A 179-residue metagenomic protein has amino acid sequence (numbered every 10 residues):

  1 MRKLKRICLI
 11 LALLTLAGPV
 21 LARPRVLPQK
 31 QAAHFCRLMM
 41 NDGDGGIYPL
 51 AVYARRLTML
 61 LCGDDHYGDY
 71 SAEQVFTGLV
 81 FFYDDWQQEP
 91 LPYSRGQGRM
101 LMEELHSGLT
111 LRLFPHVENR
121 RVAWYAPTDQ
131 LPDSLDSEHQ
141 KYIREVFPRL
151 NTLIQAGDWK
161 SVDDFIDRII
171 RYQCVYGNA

Functional and structural regions predicted by a protein language model:
M1-C8: Bacterial N-terminal signal peptides that target proteins for export
I10-L16: Bacterial N-terminal signal peptides
L21-A179: Soluble extramembrane regions of membrane proteins in the secretory/endomembrane system
